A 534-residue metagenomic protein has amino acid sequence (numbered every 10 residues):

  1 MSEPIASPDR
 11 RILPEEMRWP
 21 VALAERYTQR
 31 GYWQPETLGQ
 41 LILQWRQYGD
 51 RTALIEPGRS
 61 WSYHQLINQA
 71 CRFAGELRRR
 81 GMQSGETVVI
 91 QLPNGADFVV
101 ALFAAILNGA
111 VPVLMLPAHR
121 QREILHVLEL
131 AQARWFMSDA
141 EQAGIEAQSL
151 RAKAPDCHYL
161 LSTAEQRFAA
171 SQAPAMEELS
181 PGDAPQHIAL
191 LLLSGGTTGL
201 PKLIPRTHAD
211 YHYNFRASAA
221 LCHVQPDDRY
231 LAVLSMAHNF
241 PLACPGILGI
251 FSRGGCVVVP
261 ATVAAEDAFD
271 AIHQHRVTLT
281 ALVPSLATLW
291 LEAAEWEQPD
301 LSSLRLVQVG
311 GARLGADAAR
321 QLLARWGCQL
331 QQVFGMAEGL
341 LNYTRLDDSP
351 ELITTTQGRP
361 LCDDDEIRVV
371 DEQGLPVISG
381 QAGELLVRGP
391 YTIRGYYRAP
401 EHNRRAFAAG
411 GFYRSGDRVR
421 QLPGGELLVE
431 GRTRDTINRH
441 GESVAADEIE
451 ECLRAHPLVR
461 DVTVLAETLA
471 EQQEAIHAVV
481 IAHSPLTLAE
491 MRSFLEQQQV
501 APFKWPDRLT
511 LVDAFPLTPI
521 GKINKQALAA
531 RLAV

Functional and structural regions predicted by a protein language model:
R10, P174-G195, L200, H223-R229: Conserved pre-ATP/AMP-binding loop-to-beta segment of ANL
W33-Q34, D50-G95, V99-F103, R120-L125 (+1 more regions): Conserved AMP-binding/adenylate-forming core of the ANL superfamily
S62-H64, A189-R216: Conserved AMP-binding A3 loop
I67-F73, I204-Q225, V233, A287-L291: Conserved structural elements of the adenylate-forming
F98, T280, G389, R394-G395 (+4 more regions): AMP-binding/adenylate-forming catalytic core of the ANL superfamily
H212-R229, N239-L279, A293: Conserved AMP-binding/adenylation subdomain of ANL enzymes
V277-L282, A293-L352, E366: Gly/Ser/Thr-rich phosphate-binding loop
P360-D364, L375-A406, E442-V444, L486: Conserved ATP/PPi-binding loop(s) of AMP-dependent carboxylate-activating enzymes
